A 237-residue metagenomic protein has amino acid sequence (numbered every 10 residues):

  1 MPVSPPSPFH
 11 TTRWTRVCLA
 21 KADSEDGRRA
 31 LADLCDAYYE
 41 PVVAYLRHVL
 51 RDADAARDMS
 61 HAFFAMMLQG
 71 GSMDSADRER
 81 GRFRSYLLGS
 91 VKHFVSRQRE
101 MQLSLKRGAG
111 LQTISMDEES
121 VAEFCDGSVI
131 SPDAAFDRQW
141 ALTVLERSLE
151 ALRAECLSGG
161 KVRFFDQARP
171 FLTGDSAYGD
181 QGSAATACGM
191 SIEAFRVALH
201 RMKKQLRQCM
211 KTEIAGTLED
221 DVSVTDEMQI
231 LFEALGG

Functional and structural regions predicted by a protein language model:
M1-G237: Intrinsic, short, N-terminal disordered tails of RNA polymerase sigma-factor systems
